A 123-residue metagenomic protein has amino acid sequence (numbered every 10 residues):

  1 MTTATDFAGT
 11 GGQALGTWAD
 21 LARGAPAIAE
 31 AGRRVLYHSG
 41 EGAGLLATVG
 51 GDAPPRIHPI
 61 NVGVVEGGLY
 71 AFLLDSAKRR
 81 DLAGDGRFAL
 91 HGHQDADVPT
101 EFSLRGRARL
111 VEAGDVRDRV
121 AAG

Functional and structural regions predicted by a protein language model:
M1-G123: Binding-site signature for planar aromatic cofactors or substrates
